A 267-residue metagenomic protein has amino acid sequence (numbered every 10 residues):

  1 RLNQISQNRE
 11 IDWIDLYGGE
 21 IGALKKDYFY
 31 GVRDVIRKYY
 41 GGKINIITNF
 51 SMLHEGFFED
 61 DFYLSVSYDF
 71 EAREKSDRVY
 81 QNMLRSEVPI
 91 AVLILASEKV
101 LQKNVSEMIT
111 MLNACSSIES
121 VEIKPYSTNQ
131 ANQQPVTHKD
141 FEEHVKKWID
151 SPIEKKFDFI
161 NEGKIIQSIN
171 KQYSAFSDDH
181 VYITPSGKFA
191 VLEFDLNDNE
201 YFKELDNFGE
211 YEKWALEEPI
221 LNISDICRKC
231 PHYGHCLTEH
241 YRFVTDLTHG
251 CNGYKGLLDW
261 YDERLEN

Functional and structural regions predicted by a protein language model:
R1-G18, L24-T128: Radical SAM/AdoMet-radical enzyme domain recognition
L2-G19, C251-N267: Short Fe-S-cluster ligation motifs
S6, I11-L16, H180-I183, G187 (+1 more regions): N-terminal pre-triad scaffold of radical SAM enzymes
G22-A23, L53-H54, K99-L101, Q130 (+3 more regions): Flexible loop/turn segments at secondary-structure boundaries
G56, A114, K171-S174, H180-Y182 (+1 more regions): A general structural signal for short secondary-structure junctions and capping/turn motifs
I94-A96, K164, E239-R242: Acidic carboxylate-rich catalytic motifs and surrounding loops in phosphoryl-/glycosyl-chemistry enzymes
S120, S127-N199, H235: A C-terminal junction/extension of Radical SAM enzymes
L196-N267: Flexible mid-to-C-terminal extensions adjoining Fe-S/redox cofactors in radical SAM and related proteins
